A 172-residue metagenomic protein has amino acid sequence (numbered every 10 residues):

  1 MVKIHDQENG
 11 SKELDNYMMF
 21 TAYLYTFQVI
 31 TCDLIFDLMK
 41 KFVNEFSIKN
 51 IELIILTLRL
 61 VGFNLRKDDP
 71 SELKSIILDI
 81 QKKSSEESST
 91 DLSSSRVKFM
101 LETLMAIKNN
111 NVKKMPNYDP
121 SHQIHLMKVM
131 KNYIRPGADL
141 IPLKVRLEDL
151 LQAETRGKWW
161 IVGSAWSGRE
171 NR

Functional and structural regions predicted by a protein language model:
M1-R172: Alpha-helical interaction scaffolds
